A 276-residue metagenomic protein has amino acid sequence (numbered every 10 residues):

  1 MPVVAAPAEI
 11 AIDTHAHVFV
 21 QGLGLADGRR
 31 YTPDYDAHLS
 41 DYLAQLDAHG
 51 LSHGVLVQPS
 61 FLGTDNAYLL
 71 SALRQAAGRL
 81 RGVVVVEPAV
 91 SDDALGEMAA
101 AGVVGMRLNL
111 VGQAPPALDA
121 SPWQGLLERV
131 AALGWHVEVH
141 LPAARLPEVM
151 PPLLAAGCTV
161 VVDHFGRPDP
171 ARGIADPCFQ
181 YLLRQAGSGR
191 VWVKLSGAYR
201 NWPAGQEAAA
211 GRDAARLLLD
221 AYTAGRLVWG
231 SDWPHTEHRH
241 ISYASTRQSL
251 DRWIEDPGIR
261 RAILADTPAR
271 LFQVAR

Functional and structural regions predicted by a protein language model:
M1-D27: Replace "His-x-His-based motif
P2-I10, Y35-H53, L217, Y222-V228 (+1 more regions): Mid-to-C-terminal alpha-helical segments outside catalytic/metal-binding sites
I12-A16, G54-V57, L80-V84, M106-L108 (+4 more regions): Hydrophobic faces of well-ordered beta-strands that scaffold small-molecule active sites in alpha/beta enzyme cores
H15, L46, L69, M98 (+7 more regions): Conserved, mostly hydrophobic/aromatic
F19-G22, F61-T64, A89-V90, Q113 (+4 more regions): Active-site environment of divalent metal-dependent phosphoester hydrolases
G28-V57, L62-A76: Alpha-helical scaffold segments that flank or form the walls of functional sites
G63-R145, K194, A198, A209: Active-site gating/metal-coordination segments in enzymes
D119-V228: Catalytic pocket-lining loop regions of alpha/beta-barrel enzymes, especially the amidohydrolase/enolase/GH5 lineages
